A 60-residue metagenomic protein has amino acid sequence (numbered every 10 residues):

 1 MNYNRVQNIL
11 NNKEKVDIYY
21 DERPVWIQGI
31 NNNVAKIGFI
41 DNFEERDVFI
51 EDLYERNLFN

Functional and structural regions predicted by a protein language model:
M1-W26: N-terminal acidic leader/helix
E14-V16, N33, E44-R46: A generic structural signal for short beta-strands and their flanking turns/coil linkers
D21, I40-N42: Short strand-coil-strand connectors
A35-F39: SH3/SH3-like beta-barrel fold
E44-Y54: A short macromolecule-binding patch
E55-N60: Short acidic DE-rich linear segments
